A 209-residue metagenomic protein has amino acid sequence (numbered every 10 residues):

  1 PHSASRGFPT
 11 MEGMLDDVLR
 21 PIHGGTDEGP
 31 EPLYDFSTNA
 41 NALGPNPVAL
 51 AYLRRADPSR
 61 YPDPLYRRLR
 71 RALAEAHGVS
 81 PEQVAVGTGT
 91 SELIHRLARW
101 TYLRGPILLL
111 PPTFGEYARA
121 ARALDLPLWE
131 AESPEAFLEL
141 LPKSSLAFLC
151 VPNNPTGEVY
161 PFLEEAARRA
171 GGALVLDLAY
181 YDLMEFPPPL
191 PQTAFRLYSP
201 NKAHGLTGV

Functional and structural regions predicted by a protein language model:
G7-P64, G172: N-terminal "arm"/small-domain region of PLP-dependent enzymes with the aminotransferase-like
N39-A42, T90, F114, V151-T156 (+2 more regions): Short glycine-rich anion-binding loops that position phosphate/pyrophosphate groups of nucleotides and phosphorylated
Y66-P106, L124: Phosphate-binding glycine-rich loop
V84, G172, A194: Short, conserved active-site loop motifs that form the nucleotide-linked donor/cofactor pocket
W100-R122, P127-W129, E135-A136: Conserved PLP-anchoring active-site segment centered on the Schiff-base-forming lysine
G105, S145, A194: Conserved acidic residues
E132-D182: Active-site phosphate-binding strand-loop segment of PLP-dependent enzymes
P191-V209: Active-site PLP attachment segment
